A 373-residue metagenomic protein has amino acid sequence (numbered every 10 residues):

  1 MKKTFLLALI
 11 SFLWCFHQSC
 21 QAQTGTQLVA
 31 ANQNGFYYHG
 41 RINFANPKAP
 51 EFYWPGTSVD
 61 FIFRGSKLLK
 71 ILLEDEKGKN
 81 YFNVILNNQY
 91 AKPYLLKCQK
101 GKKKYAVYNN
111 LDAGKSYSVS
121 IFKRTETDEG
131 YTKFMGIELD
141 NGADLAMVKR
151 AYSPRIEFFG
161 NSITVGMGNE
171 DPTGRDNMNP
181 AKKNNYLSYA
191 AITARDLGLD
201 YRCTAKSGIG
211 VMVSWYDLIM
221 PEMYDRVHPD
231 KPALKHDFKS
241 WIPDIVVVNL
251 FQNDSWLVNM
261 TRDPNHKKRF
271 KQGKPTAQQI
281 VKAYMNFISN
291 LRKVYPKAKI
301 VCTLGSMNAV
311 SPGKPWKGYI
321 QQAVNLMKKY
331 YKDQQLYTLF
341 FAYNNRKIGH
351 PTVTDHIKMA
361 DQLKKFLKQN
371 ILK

Functional and structural regions predicted by a protein language model:
T4-W14: Sec-dependent N-terminal signal peptides
L9, S19-F159, T164-K182: N-terminal secretory targeting modules
W54-G56, E129-Y131, R175-G273, A309-G318 (+2 more regions): Conserved SGNH/GDSL esterase-like catalytic core that processes O-acyl groups on lipids and polysaccharides
A151, W241, R292-Y295: Short, conserved loop/helix-junction motifs that constitute active-site signature segments in enzyme catalytic cores
R155-F159, T164, Y201-A205, D244-N249 (+2 more regions): Structural recognition of the beta-strand scaffold that forms the well-ordered cores of secreted hydrolase catalytic
T164, G198, R202, F251 (+4 more regions): Sec-exported extracytoplasmic/periplasmic mature domains
Y284, I288, Q321-V324: Generic structural signal for well-ordered alpha-helices, preferentially at hydrophobic/aromatic core positions
A298-S306, P312-K373: Extracellular serine-dependent O-acyl
